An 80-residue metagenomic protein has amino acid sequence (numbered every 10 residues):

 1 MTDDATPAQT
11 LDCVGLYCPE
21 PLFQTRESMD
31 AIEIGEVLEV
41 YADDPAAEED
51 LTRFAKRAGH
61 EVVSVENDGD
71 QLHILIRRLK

Functional and structural regions predicted by a protein language model:
M1-T2, K80: N-terminal targeting leader peptides, primarily classical Sec-type signal peptides for secretion
T2-D12: Right-handed parallel beta-helix/beta-solenoid
L11-E66: Amphipathic, hydrophobic secondary-structure cores in small proteins
H73-K80: Core SAM-dependent methyltransferase catalytic element
